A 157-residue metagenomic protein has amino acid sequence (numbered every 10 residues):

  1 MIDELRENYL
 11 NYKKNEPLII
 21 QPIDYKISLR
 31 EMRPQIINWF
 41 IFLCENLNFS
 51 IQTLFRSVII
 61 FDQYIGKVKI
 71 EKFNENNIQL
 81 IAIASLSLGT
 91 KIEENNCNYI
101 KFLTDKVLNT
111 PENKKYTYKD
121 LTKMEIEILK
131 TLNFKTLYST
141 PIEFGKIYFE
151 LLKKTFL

Functional and structural regions predicted by a protein language model:
M1-I83, S87-L157: Acidic, Ser/Thr/Pro-rich regulatory low-complexity segments at or just upstream of the first helical elements of major
